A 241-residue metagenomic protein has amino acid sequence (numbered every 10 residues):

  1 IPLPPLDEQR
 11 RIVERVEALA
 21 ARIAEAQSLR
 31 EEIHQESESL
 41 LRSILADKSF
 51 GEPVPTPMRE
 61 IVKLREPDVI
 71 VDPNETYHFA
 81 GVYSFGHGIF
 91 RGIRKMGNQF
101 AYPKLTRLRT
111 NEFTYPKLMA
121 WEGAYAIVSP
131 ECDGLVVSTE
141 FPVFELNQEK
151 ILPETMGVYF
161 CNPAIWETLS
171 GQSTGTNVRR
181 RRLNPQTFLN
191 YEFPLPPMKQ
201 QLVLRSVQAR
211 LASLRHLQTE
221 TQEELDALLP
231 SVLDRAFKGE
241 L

Functional and structural regions predicted by a protein language model:
P2-E14, A18-V69, N190, L195-L202 (+1 more regions): Non-catalytic DNA-recognition/assembly elements of restriction-modification systems
R30-Q35, Y77-F79, G92, V136 (+3 more regions): Juxtamembrane/interface motifs at transmembrane-helix termini
R59-T110: Sequence-specific dsDNA recognition surfaces
G97-P103, E131, V178, N190: A structural connector/turn signal
T110, T114-I165, S173-T174, V178-R179 (+1 more regions): A short beta-sheet element
